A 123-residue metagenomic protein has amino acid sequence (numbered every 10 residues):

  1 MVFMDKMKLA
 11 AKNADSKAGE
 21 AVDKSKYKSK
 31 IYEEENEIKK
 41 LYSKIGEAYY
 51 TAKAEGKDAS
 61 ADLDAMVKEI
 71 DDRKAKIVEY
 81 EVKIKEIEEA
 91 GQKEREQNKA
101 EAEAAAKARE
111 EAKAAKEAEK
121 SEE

Functional and structural regions predicted by a protein language model:
M1, D5, E35-S43: Alpha-helix N-cap/helix-start motif at coil-to-helix transitions, marked by capping-box chemistry
F3-D23: Short, charge-rich amphipathic alpha-helices with coiled-coil/heptad character
K17-N36: Short, charge/polar-rich alpha-helical segments
K30, E34, M66-E69, R73: Amphipathic alpha-helix face/heptad-repeat signature
K39-V67, D71: Short E/K-rich amphipathic alpha-helical oligomerization segments
E69-E88: Amphipathic alpha-helical coiled-coil segments
E86-E119: Long, low-complexity, compositionally biased polyampholytic IDRs enriched for Lys/Glu and Gln/Arg
